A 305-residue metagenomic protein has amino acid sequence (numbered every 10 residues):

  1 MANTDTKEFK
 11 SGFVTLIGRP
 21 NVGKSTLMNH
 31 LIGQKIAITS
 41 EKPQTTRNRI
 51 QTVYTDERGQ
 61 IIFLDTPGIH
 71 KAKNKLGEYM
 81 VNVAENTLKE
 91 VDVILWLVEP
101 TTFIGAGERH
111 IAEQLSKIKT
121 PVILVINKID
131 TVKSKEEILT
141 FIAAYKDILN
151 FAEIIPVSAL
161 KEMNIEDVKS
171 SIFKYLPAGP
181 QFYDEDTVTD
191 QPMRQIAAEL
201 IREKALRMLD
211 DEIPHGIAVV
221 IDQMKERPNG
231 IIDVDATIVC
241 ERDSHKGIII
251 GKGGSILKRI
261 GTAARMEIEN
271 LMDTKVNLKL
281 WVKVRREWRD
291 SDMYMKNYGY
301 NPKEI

Functional and structural regions predicted by a protein language model:
M1-N82, N86-K89: Conserved G1/Walker A P-loop phosphate-binding module
G23, N164, I256: Conserved glycine(s) of the Walker
Q34, V53, E57, A72 (+10 more regions): Conserved, well-folded catalytic cores of nucleic-acid-processing and energy-transducing macromolecular machines
T46, H70-K71, F103-I104, V132-K133 (+1 more regions): Catalytic P-loop NTPase motifs of RecA-like helicase/translocase cores
T55-Q60, N82-I154, K225-P228: Conserved C-terminal guanine-recognition region of P-loop GTPase G domains, centered on the G4
D65, N127, S158: Active-site glycine-centered loops adjacent to acidic/histidine catalytic or metal-binding residues that shape
T120-P121, D130-P192: Canonical P-loop GTPase G-domain recognition
M193-I305: P-loop NTP-binding site
